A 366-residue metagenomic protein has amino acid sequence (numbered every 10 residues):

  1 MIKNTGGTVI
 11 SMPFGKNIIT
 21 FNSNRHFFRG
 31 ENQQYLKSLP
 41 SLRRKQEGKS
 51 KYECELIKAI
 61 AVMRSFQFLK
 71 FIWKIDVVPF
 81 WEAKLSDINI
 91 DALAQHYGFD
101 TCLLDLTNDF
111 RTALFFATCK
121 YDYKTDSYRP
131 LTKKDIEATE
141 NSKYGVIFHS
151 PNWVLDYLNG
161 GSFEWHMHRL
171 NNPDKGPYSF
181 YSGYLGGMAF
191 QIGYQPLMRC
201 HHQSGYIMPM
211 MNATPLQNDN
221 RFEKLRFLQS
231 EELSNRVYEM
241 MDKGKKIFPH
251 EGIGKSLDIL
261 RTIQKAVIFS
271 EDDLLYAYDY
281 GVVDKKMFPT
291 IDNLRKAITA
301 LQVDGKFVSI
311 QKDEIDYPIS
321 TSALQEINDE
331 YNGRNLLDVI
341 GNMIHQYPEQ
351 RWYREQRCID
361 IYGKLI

Functional and structural regions predicted by a protein language model:
M1-I366: Catalytic-core elements of nucleic-acid end-processing and repair enzymes
